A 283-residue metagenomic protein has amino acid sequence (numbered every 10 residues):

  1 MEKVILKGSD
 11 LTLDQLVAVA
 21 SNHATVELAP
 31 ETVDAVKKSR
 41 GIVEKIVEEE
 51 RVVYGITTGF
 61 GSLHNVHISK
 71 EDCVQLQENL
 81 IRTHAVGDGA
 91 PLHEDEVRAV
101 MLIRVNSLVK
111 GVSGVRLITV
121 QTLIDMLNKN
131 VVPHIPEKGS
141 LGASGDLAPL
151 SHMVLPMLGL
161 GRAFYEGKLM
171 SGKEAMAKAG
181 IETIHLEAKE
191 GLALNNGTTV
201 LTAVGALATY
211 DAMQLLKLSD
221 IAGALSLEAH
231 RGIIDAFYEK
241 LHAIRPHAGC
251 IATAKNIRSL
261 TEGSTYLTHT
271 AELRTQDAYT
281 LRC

Functional and structural regions predicted by a protein language model:
M1-E50: N- or domain-start disorder-to-order transition segments that initiate the globular core
M1-V17, T83-M101: Polybasic, low-complexity association/targeting segments
K3-L13, M176-N196, N256, L260-A271: Acidic, low-complexity proline/glycine-rich segments
L28, C73, T119: Expand to "…catalyze enediolate/carbanion chemistry for C-C bond making/breaking, isomerization, decarboxylation
S62-Q77: Glycine-rich loop at the start of a catalytic domain that most often binds anionic cofactors/ligands
A85-H93, V97-H247, I251: Active-site cavity-forming subdomains of large catalytic enzyme subunits
L227-C283: Accessory "access/gating" subregions that flank catalytic or transport cores
